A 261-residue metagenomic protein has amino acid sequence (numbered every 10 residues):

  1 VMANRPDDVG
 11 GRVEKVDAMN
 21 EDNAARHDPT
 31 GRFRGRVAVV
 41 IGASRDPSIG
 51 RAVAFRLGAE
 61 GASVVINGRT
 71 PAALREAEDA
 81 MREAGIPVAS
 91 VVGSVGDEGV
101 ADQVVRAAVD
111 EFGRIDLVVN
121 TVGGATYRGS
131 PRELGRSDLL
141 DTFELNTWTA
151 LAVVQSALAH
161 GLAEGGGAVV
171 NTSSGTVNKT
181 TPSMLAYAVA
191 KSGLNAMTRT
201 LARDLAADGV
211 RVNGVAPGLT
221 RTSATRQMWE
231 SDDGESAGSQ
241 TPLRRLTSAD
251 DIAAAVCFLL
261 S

Functional and structural regions predicted by a protein language model:
E21-A24, G214, S236-S261: C-terminal helical subdomain
G31-V65: Canonical Rossmann dinucleotide-binding motif of NAD(H)/NADP(H)-dependent dehydrogenases/reductases, specifically
E83, A207, G218-T241, D251: A glycine/serine/threonine-rich, flexible loop-to-helix segment that serves as the NAD(P) cofactor-binding "lid"
G129-P131, G135-L140, T225, A237: Substrate-binding pocket helix/loop in short-chain dehydrogenase/reductase
V154, A190, T198: Active-site helix of classical SDR
A159, R203-A207: Alpha-helical segment proximal to the catalytic Tyr-Lys
S174: Residue(s) in the substrate-gating loop at a strand-loop-helix junction that position the organic substrate next
